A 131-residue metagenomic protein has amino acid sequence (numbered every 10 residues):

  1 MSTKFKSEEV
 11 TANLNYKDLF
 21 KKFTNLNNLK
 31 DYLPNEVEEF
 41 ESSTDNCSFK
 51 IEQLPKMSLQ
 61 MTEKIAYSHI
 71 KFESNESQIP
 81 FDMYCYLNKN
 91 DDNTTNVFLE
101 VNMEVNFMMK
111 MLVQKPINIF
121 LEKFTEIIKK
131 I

Functional and structural regions predicted by a protein language model:
M1-E41: Hydrophobic ligand-binding cavity/cleft-lining segments
T3-E9, N46, K56, D82 (+1 more regions): Intrinsic-disorder/low-complexity, polar/charged segments enriched in Ser/Thr/Lys/Arg/Asp/Glu/Gln
V10, Y32, H69-I70, K115 (+2 more regions): Amphipathic alpha-helical hairpins
N15-K21, Q53, L112-P116, F120: Short amphipathic alpha-helical segments
L19-F23, L29, C47, M61 (+1 more regions): Hydrophobic pocket/interface hotspot
E41-D45, I65-S68: Ser/Thr- and Asn-enriched, surface-exposed coil loops between beta-strands
E52-T94, N102: Hydrophobic-ligand binding "helix-grip"
N102-I131: A conserved amphipathic terminal alpha-helix motif
